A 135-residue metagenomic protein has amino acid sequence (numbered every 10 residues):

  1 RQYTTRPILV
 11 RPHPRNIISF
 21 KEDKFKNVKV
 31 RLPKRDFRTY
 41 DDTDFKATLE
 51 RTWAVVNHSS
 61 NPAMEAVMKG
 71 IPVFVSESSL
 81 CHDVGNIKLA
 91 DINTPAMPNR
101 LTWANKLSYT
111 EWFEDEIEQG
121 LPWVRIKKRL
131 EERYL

Functional and structural regions predicted by a protein language model:
R1-I18, N105-K106, E111-Q119: Active-site donor-nucleotide binding/catalytic segment of nucleotide-sugar enzymes
R6, P14-K69: Donor nucleotide-activated moiety binding/catalytic core segment of transferases that use nucleotide-activated donors
I8, I17-I18, V28-V30, V55-V56 (+6 more regions): Weak global preference for isoleucine
E22-K24, K34, E50, E65 (+3 more regions): Glutamate identity and glutamate-enriched acidic tracts
T48-T102: Active-site/pore-lining binding-face segments in mid-to-C-terminal subdomains
V84-L135: Leloir-type glycosyltransferase catalytic cores
